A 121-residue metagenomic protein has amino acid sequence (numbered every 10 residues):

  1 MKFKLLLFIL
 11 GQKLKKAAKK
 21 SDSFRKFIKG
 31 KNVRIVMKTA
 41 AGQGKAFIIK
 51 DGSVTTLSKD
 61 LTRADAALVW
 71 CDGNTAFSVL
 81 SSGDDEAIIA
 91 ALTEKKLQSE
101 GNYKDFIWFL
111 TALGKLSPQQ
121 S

Functional and structural regions predicted by a protein language model:
M1-S121: Feature captures hydrophobic
